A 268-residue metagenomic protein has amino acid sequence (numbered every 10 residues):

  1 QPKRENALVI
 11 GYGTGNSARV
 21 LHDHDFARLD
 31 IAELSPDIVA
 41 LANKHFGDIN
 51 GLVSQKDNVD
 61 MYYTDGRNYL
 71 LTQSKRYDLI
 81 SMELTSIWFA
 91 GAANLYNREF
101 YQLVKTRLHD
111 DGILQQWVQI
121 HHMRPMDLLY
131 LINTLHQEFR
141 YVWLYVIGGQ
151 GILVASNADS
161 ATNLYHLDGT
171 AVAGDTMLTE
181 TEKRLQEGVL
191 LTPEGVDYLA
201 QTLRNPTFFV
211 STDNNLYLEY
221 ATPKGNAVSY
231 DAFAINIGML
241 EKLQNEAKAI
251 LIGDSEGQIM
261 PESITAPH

Functional and structural regions predicted by a protein language model:
Q1-I132, H136-E138, G257, T265: The AdoMet/dcAdoMet-binding core of the Class I SAM-like
Q1-L8, T64-R67, T72, H122 (+1 more regions): Soluble small-group transferase modules, centered on the S-adenosyl donor enzyme superfamily
